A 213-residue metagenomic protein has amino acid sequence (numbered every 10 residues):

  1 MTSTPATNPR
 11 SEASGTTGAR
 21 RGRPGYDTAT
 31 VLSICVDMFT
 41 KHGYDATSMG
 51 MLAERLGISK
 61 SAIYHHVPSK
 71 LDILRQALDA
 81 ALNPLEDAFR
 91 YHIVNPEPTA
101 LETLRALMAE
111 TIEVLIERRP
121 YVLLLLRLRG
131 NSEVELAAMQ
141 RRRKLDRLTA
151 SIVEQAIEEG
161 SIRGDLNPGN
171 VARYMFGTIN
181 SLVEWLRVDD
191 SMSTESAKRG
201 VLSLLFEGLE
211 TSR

Functional and structural regions predicted by a protein language model:
M1-H42, A46-I58, L71-R75: Basic, helix-initiating cap at the start of DNA-binding domains
T2-A6, L107-I112, L166-E184, S196-G208: Hydrophobic alpha-helical segments that form the core of small-molecule binding pockets and/or dimer interfaces
D72, I112-S151, E158, G169-N170: Short secondary-structure transition hinges
R75-A81: Alpha-helical DNA-contacting segments of helix-turn-helix folds
Q76, R90-E117, P168, A172-M175: Hydrophobic alpha-helical connector segments
I93, E97, R143-V171, L186-D189 (+1 more regions): Hydrophobic alpha-helical bundle segments that form small-molecule/ligand-binding pockets
L101-A106, A137-R141, E158-Y174, M192-G200: All-alpha amphipathic helical-bundle segments outside canonical DNA-binding/catalytic cores that form hydrophobic
V114-E117, Y121-L124, S151, Q155 (+2 more regions): Amphipathic C-terminal alpha-helical segment
